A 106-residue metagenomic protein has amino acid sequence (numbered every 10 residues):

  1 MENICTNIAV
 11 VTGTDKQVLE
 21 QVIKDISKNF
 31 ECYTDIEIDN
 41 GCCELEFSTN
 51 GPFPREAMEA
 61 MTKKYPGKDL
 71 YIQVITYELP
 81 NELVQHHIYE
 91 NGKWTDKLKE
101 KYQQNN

Functional and structural regions predicted by a protein language model:
M1-I26: Short, extreme N-terminal segment that most often corresponds to the first beta-strand
Q21-N106: Charged interaction segments
